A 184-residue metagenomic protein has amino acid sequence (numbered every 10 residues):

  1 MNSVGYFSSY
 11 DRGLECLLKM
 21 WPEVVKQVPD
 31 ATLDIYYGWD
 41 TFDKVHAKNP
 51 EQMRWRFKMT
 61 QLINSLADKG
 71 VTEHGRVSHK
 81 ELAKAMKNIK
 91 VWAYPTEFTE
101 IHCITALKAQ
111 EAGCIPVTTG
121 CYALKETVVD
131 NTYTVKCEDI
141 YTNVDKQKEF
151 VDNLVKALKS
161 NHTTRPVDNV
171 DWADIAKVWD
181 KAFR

Functional and structural regions predicted by a protein language model:
M1-R12, L18-W21, V25, L33-D34: Conserved donor-binding/catalytic core segment of Leloir-type glycosyltransferases
Y6-D11, G75-R76, T96: Conserved donor-binding loops in enzymes that form glycosidic bonds
E15, A83, A106-E111, Y122-E126: Short alpha-helical segment that forms part of, or immediately flanks, the ligand-binding pocket in carbohydrate-active
W39, H46-K80: Nucleotide-activated donor-binding/catalytic signature segment of Leloir-type glycosyltransferases, i.e., the conserved
K84-I101: Acidic donor-binding loop of glycosyltransferase active sites
I115-T118: Short hydrophobic beta-strand element within catalytic cores of glycosyltransferases and related nucleotide-activated
K125-A157: Change "using UDP/GDP/dTDP sugars" to "using nucleotide sugars
Y141-D145, E149, L158-R184: A charged, aromatic-enriched C-terminal amphipathic alpha-helix characteristic of glycosyltransferases across folds
